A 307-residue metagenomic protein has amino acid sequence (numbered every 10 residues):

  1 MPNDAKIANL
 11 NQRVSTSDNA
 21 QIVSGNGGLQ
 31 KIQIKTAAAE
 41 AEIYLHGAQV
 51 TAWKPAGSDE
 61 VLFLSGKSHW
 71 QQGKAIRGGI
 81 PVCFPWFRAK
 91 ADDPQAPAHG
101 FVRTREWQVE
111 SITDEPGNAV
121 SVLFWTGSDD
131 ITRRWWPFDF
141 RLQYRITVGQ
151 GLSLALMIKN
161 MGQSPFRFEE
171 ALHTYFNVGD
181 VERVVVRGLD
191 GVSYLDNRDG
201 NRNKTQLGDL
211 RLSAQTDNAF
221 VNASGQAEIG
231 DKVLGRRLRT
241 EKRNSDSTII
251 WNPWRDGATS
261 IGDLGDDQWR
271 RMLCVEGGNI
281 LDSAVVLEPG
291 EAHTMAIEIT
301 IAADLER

Functional and structural regions predicted by a protein language model:
P2-R77, G225-Q226, D231-S245, P289-R307: Beta-strand-rich N-terminal accessory domains
I22, A96-V148: Extended, loop-rich substrate-binding clefts of extracytoplasmic carbohydrate-active enzymes
I43, L156-G162, I301: Asparagine-centered strand-capping/turn motif at beta-strand->loop junctions
L62-T104, E241-D263: Hot-dog-fold acyl-thioester-processing enzymes
R105, R211-P289: Acidic/His-leaning functional-site neighborhoods
L142, L152-L154, H293: Hydrophobic core residues within well-ordered beta-strands of beta-rich domains
P165-R167, A171, Y175-I249: Active-site/ligand-binding surface loops and adjacent short beta/alpha elements that line catalytic pockets across
